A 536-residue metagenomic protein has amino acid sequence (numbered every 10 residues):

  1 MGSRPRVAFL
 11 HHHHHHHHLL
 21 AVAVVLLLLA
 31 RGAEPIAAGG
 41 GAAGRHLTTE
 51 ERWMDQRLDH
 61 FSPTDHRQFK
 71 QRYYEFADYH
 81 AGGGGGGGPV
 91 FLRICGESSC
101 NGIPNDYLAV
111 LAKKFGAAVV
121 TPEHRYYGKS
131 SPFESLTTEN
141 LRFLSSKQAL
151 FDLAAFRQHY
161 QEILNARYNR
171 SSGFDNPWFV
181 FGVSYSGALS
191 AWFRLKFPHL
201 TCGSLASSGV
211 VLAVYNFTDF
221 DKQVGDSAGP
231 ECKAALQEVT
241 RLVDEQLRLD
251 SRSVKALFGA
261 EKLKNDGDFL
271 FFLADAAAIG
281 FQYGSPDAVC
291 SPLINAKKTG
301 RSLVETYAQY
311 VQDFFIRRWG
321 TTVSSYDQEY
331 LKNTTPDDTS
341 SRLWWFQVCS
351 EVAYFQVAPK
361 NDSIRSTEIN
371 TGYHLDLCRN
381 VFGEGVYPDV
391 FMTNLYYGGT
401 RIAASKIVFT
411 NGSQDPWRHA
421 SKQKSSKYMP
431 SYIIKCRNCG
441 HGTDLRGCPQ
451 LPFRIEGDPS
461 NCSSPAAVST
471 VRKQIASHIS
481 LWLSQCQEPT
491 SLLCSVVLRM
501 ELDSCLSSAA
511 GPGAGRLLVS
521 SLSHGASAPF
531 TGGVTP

Functional and structural regions predicted by a protein language model:
G2-A118, L136, F143, S477 (+1 more regions): Catalytic-loop region of hydrolases
F115-K129: Conserved alpha/beta-hydrolase
L141-N165: Alpha/beta-hydrolase active-site loop
N169-V183: Alpha/beta-hydrolase fold nucleophile elbow
G187-P198, V211: Short glycine-enriched nucleophile-adjacent loop and the immediately C-terminal alpha-helix near the catalytic center
H199-K297: A catalytic-pocket lid/entrance helix-loop region that shapes and gates access to the active site across common
F269-E501, C505: C-terminal subdomain of alpha/beta-hydrolase-fold enzymes, centered on the catalytic histidine and its supporting
D503-G515: C-terminal GPI-anchoring signal of eukaryotic secretory precursors
